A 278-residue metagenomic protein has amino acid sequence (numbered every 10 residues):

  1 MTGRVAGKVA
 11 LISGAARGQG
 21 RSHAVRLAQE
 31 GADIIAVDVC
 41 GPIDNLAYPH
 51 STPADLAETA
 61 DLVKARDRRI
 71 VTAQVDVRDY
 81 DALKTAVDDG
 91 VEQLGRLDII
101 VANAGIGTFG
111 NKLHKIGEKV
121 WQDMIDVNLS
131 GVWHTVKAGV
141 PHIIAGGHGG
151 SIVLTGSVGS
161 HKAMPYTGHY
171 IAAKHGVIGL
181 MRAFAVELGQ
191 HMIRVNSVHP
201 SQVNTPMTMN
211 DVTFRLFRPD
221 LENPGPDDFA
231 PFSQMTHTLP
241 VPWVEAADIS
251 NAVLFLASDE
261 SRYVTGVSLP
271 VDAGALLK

Functional and structural regions predicted by a protein language model:
G3-G41: Canonical Rossmann dinucleotide-binding motif of NAD(H)/NADP(H)-dependent dehydrogenases/reductases, specifically
G110, K162, Q234-T236, P240-V241 (+2 more regions): Short C-terminal tail/terminal secondary-structure segment of NAD(P)H-dependent dehydrogenase/reductase domains
N111-L113, G117-I125, S233: Substrate-binding pocket helix/loop in short-chain dehydrogenase/reductase
V136, A173, M181: Active-site helix of classical SDR
S157: Residue(s) in the substrate-gating loop at a strand-loop-helix junction that position the organic substrate next
G189, R194, V264-G266: Short, small/polar-rich loop/turn modules that mediate ligand/substrate recognition or access, typified
P226, H237-I249: A conserved structural motif in NAD(P)-dependent oxidoreductases
